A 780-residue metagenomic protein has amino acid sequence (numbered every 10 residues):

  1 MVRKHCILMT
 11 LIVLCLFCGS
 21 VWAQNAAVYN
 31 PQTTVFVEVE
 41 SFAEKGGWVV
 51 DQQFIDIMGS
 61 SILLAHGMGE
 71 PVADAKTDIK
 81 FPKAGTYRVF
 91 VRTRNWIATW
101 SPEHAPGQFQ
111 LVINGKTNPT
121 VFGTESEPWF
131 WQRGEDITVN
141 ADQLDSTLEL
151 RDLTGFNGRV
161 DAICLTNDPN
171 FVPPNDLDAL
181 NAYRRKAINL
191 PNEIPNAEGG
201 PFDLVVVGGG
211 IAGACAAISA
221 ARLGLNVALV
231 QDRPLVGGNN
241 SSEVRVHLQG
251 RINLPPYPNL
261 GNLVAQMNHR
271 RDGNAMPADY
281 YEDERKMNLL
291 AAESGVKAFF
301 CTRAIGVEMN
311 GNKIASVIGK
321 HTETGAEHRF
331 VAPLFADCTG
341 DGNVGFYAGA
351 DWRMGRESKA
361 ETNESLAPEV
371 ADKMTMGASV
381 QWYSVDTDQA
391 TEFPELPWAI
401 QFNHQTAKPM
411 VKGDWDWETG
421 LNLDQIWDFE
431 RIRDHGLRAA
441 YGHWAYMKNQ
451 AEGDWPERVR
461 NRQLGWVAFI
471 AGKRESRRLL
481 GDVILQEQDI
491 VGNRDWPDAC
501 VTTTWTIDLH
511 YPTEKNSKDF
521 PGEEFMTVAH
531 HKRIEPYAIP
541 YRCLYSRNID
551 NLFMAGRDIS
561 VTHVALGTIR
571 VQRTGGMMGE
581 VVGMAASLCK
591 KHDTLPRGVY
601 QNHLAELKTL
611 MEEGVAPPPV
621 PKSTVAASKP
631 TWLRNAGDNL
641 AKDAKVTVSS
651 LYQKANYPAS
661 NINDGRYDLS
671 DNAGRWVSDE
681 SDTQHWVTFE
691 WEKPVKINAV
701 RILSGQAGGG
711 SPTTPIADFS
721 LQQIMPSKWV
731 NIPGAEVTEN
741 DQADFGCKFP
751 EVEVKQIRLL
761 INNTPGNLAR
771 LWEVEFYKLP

Functional and structural regions predicted by a protein language model:
Q24-E193: Extracytoplasmic
F54-S60, S623-I697, L703-F719, P733-A743 (+3 more regions): Disordered, acidic Ser/Thr/Pro-rich linker "stalks" and the adjacent N-terminal cap of the next globular domain
E70-V72, K80-F90, D682-Q684, E692-R701 (+1 more regions): Extended extracellular/luminal ectodomain segments enriched in beta-structured repeat modules
S101-K116, G710-P726: Short, surface-exposed beta-strand/strand-loop-strand elements in extracellular ectodomains
W131-N140, G734-G766: Beta-sandwich interaction modules
P191-E198, N239, C301, S316 (+2 more regions): Flavin (FAD/FMN)-binding glycine-rich loop and adjacent Rossmann-like elements that form
E198-G210: Beta1/beta-strand and adjacent pyrophosphate-binding region of the FAD-binding site in flavoprotein oxidoreductases
L225-N226, Q231-N310, R353, M376-Y383: Conserved N-terminal/central alpha/beta ligand/cofactor-binding core
